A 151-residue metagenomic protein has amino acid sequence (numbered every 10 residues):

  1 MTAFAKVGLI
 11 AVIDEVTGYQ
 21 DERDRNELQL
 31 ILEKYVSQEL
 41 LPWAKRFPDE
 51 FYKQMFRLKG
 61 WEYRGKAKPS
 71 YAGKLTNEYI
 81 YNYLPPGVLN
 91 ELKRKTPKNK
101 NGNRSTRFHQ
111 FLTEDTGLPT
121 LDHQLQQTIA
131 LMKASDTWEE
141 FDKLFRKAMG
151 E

Functional and structural regions predicted by a protein language model:
M1-E151: Positively charged, phosphate-engaging catalytic surfaces used for nucleic-acid and nucleotide handling
